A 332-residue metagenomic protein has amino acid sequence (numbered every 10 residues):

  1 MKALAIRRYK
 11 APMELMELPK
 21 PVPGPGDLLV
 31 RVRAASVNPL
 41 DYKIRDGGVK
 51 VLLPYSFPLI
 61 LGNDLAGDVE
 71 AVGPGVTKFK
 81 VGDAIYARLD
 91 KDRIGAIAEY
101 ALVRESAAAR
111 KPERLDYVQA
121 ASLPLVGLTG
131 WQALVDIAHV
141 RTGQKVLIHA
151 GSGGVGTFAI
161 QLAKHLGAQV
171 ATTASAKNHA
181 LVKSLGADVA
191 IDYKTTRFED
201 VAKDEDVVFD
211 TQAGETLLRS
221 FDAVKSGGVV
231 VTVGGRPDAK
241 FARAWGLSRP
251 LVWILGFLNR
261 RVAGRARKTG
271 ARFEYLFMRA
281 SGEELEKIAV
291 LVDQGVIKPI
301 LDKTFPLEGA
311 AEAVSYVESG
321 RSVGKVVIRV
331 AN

Functional and structural regions predicted by a protein language model:
P19-S36, V49-I94, T211: Glycine-rich beta-strand-centered segment in the early N-terminal region that forms part of a ligand/cofactor-binding
P54, K78, A87-A150: NAD(P)H dinucleotide-binding glycine-rich loop of Rossmann-like/cofactor-binding domains, especially the beta1-alpha1
P74-G75, V170-L181, G214-T216, D238: Short glycine/proline-centered loop/turn elements that form peptide/ligand docking sites
Y86, I191, V208-F209, V231: N-terminal Rossmann-like NAD(P) cofactor-binding module of classical short-chain dehydrogenase/reductase
L123-T195: Mid-domain Rossmann-like dinucleotide-binding core that forms the NAD(H)/NADP(H) cofactor-binding site
D200-V207: A short acidic, Gly/Pro-enriched loop at the edge of an enzyme's catalytic core that lines a small-molecule cofactor
T216-Q294, V330-N332: Glycine-rich phosphate-binding loop and adjacent beta-alpha segment of Rossmann(oid) nucleotide-cofactor-binding
F277-N332: C-terminal hydrophobic helical "lid"/dimerization subdomain of Rossmann-like NAD(P)H-dependent oxidoreductases
